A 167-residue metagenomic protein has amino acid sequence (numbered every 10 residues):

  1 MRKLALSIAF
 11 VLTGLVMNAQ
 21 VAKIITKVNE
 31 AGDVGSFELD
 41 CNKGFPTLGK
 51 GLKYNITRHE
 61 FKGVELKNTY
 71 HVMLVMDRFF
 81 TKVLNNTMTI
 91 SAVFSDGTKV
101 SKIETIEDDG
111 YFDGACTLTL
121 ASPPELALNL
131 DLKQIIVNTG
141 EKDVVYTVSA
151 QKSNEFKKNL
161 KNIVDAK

Functional and structural regions predicted by a protein language model:
M1-I24: Bacterial Sec-dependent N-terminal signal peptides
L4, T13-L15, H59-F61, V75-F79 (+3 more regions): Generic structural motif
V21-T81: An ectodomain-focused feature that recognizes extracytoplasmic/extracellular
V64-N68, L84, F112, N129: Solvent-exposed loop and beta-edge segments used for protein-protein assembly and interaction
K82-M88: Short coil-to-beta strand junction motifs in C2/discoidin
S91-V93: Short, surface-exposed beta-strand/strand-loop-strand elements in extracellular ectodomains
D96-K167: Internal interaction segment
